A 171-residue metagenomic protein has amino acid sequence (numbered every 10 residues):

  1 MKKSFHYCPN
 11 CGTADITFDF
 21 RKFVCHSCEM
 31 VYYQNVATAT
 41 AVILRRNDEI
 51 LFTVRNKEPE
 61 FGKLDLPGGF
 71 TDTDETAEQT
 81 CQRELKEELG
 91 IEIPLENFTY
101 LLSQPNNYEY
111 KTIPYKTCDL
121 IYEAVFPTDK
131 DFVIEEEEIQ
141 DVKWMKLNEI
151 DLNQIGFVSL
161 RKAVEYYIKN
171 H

Functional and structural regions predicted by a protein language model:
M1-S4, A14-D19: Short, flexible, mixed-charge glycine/proline-rich loop motifs that serve as phosphate/nucleic-acid-contacting
M1-S4, D129-H171: Nudix hydrolase/Nudix homology domain
C8-C11, V24-C28: Short cysteine-rich clusters marking metal-coordination/redox-active sites
I16-K22, Q34-T38: Short Cys/His-rich "knuckle" micro-motifs
F18, E92-L102: A short coil-to-beta-strand element that immediately follows conserved catalytic motifs
S27-L51, F70: Conserved N-terminal beta-strand and adjoining loop/helix that marks the start of the Nudix/MutT-like hydrolase domain
R45-E87: Conserved Nudix-box catalytic region and its N-terminal flanking loop in Nudix hydrolases and closely related
L102-D131: Active-site-adjacent beta-strand/loop module that shapes the phosphate/pyrophosphate-binding cleft
